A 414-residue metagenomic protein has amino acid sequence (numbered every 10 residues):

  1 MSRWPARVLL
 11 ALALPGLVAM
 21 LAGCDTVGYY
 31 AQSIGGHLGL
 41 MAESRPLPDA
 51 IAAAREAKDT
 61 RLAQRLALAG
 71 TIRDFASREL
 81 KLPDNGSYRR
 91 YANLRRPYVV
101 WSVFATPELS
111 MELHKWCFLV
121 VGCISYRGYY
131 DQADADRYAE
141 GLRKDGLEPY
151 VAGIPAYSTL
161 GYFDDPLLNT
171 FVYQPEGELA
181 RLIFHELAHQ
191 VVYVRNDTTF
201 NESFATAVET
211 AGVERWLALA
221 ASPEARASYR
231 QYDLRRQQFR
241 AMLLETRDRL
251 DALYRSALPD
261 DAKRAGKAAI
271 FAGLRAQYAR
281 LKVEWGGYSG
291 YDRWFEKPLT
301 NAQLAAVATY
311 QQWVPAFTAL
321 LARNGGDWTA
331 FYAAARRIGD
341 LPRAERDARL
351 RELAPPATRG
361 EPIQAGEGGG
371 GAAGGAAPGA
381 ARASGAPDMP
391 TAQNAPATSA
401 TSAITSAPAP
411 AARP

Functional and structural regions predicted by a protein language model:
L9-M20: Bacterial N-terminal signal peptides
M20-R45: Bacterial Sec signal peptide processing site at the extreme N-terminus
L40, L62-A69, G128-A135, V172-R181 (+6 more regions): Solvent-exposed, acidic/flexible segments
M41-A57, W116-I124, K297-P298, P315: Acidic/histidine-rich, surface-exposed loop or edge segments in extracytoplasmic proteins
T71-R236, D248: Acidic/His-rich structured neighborhood in mature extracellular/periplasmic domains
L82-W101, Y291-T318, G325, R336-I338 (+3 more regions): Compact alpha-helical subdomains of small soluble proteins
A241-G366: Pan-zinc metallopeptidase signature
E352-P414: Compositionally biased, proline/threonine/alanine/serine-rich low-complexity intrinsically disordered stretches
